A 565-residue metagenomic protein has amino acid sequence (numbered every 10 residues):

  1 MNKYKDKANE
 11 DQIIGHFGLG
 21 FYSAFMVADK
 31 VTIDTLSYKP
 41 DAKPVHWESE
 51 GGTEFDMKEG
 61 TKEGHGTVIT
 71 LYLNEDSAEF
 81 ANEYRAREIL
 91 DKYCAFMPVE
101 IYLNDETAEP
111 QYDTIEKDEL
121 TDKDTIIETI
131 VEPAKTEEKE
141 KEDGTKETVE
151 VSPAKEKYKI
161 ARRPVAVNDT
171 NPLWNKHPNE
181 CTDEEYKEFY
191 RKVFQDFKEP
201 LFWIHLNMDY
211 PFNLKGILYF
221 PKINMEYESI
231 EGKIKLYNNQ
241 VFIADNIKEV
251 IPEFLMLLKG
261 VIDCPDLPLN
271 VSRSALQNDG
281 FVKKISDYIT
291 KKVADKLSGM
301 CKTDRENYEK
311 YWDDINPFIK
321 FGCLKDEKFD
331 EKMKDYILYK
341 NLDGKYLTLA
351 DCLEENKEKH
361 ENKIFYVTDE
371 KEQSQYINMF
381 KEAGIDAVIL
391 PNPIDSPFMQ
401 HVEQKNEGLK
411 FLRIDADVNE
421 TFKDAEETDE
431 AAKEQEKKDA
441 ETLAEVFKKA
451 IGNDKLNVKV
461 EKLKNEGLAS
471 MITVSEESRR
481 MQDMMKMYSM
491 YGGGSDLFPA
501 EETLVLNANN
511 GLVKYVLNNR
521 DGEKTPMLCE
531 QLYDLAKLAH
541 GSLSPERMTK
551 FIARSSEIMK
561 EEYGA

Functional and structural regions predicted by a protein language model:
M1-E75, E79-F80, E88, A95 (+2 more regions): GHKL (Bergerat-fold) ATPase N-terminal catalytic module, capturing the glycine-rich phosphate-binding loop and acidic
N2-I13, T67-F80, P164-P178, K233-D245 (+6 more regions): Short hinge/gating elements
S23, T35, S49, L71-E75 (+4 more regions): Flexible glycine-/small-residue-rich
Y84, K123-G260, K328, L338-K357 (+2 more regions): GHKL/Histidine-kinase-like ATPase module
K187, K310-K345: Amphipathic alpha-helical
Y190, L258, I262, W312-I315 (+1 more regions): Short alpha-helical scaffolding segments that buttress acidic/His motifs in well-ordered protein cores
P265, L269-N307, N392-P393, Q400-G408: Extended, well-ordered alpha-helical scaffold/bundle regions in very large, multi-domain proteins
Y308, K332-Y336, D351-A565: C-terminal interaction appendages of subunits in large macromolecular complexes
